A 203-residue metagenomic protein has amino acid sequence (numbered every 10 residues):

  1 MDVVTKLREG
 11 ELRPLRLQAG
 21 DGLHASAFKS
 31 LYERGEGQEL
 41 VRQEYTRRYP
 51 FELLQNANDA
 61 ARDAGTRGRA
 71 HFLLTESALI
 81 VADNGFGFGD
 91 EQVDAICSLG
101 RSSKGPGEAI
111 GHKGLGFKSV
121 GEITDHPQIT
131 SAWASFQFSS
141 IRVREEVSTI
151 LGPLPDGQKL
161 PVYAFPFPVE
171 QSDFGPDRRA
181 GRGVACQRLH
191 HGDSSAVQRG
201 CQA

Functional and structural regions predicted by a protein language model:
M1-G181: GHKL (Bergerat-fold) ATPase N-terminal catalytic module, capturing the glycine-rich phosphate-binding loop and acidic
E170-A203: Glycine/threonine-rich ATP-lid/beta-loop region of ATP-binding domains
